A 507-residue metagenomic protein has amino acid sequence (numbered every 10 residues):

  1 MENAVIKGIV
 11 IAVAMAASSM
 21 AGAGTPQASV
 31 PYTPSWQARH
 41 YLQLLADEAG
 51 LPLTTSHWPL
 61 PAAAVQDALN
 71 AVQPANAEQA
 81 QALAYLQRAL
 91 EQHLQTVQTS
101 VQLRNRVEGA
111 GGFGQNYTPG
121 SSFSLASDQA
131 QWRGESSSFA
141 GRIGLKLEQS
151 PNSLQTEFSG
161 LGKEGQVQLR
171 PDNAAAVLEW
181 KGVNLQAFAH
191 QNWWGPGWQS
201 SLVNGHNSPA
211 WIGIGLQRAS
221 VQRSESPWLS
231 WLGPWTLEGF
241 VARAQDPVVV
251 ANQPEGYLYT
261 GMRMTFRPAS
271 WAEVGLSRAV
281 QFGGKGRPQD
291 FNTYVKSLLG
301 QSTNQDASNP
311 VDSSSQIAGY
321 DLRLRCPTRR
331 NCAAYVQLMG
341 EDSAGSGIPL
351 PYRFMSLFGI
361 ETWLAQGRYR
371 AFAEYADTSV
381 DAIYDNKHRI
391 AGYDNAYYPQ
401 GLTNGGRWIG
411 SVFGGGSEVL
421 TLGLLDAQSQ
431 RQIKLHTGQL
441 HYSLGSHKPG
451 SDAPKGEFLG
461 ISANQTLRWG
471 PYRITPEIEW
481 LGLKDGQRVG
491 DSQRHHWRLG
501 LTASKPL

Functional and structural regions predicted by a protein language model:
E2-A21: Gram-negative bacterial Sec-dependent N-terminal signal peptides
A21-P119: N-terminal periplasmic/intermembrane-space "pro-region" immediately following the signal or transit peptide
P34, A38, Q87-N152, L185 (+1 more regions): Transmembrane beta-strand segments of Gram-negative outer membrane beta-barrel proteins
L51-W58, N76-E78, R88-T99, W132-G141 (+6 more regions): Short loop/turn motifs that connect adjacent beta-strands in outer-membrane beta-barrel proteins
A110-G114, E157-S159, V167, W198 (+5 more regions): Extracytoplasmic loops and strand-loop junctions of Gram-negative outer membrane beta-barrel proteins
R142-A175, G195-H206, S346-L350: Surface-exposed loop and membrane-interface regions of Gram-negative outer-membrane beta-barrel proteins
W193, G213-P399, G414-L422, A427 (+4 more regions): Signature for the C-terminal beta-barrel architecture of outer-membrane proteins
I461-L507: Predominantly the C-terminal beta-signal and adjacent terminal strand-loop region of outer-membrane beta-barrel
